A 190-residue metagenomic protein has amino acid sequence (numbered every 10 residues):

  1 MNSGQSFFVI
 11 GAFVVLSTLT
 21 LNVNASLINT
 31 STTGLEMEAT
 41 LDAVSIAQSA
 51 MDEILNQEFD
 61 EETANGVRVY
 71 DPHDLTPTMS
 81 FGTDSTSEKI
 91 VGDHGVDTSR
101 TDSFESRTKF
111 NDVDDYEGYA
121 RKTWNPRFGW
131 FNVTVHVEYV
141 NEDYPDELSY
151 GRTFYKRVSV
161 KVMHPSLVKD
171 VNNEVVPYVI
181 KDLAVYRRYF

Functional and structural regions predicted by a protein language model:
S3-Q48: Aliphatic-rich helix starts adjacent to a transmembrane/signal segment
S45, M51-F190: Low-complexity, Gly/Pro-rich coil/beta segments used as flexible assembly/activation regions
